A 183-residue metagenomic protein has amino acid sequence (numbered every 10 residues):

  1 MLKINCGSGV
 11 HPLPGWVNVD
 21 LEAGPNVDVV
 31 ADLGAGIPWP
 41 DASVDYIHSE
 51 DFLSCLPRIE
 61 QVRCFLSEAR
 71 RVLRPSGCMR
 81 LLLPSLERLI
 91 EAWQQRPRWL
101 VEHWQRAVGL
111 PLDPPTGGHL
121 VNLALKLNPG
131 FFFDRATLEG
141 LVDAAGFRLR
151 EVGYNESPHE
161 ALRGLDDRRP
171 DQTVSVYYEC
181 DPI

Functional and structural regions predicted by a protein language model:
K3-L89, Y178-P182: Conserved SAM-binding loop
P57-C64, E68, C78-I183: S-adenosyl-L-methionine-dependent methyltransferase catalytic module, highlighting the catalytic core
